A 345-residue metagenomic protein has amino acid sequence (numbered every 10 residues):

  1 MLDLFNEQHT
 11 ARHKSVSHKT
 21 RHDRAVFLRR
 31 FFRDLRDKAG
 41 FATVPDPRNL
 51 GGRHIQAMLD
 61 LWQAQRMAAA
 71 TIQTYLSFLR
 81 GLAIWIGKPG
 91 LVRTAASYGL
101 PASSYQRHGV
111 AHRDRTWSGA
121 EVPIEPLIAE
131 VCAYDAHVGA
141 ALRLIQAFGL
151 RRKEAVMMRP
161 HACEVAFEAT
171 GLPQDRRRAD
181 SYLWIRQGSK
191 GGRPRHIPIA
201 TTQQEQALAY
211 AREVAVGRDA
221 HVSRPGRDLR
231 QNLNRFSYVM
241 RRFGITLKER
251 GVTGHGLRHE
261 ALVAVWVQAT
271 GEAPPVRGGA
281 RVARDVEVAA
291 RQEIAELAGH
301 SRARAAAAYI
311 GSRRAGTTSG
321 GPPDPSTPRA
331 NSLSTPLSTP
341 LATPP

Functional and structural regions predicted by a protein language model:
Q8-A111: N-terminal core-binding DNA-recognition domain of tyrosine recombinases/integrases
Y105-L127, G191-T202: DNA breakage-rejoining catalytic core of tyrosine-based enzymes
V122-R152, V288: Basic, Lys/Arg- and aromatic-enriched nucleic-acid-binding interface segment
I145, V156, A295: The alpha-helix within a helix-turn-helix
M157-A207: Conserved tyrosine-mediated DNA breakage-rejoining catalytic core shared by Y-recombinases
A200-Q268: Active-site/catalytic core of tyrosine-dependent DNA strand-transfer enzymes
S237-E296, H300-A303, A315-G316, G320-D324: Short, basic (Lys/Arg/His-rich) helix/loop patches that form interaction surfaces in the mid-to-C-terminal regions
R314-P345: C-terminal secondary-structure termini that scaffold catalytic or DNA-interacting sites
